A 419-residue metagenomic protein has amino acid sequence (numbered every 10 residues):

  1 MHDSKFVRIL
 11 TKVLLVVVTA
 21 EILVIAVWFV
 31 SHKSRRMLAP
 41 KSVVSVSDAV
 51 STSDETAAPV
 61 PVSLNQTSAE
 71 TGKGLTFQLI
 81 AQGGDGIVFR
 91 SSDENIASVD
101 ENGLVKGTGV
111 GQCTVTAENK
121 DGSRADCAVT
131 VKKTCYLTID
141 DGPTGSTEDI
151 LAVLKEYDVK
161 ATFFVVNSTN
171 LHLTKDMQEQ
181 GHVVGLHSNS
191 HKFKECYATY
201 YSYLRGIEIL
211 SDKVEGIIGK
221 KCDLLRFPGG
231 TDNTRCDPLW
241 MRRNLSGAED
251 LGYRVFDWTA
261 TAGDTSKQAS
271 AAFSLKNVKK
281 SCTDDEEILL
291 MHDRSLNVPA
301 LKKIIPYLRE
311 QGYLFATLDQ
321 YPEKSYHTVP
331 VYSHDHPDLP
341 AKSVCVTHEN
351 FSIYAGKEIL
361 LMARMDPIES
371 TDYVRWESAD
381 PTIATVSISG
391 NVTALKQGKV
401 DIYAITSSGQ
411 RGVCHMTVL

Functional and structural regions predicted by a protein language model:
M1-D48, A363: Gram-positive cell-envelope targeting signals
R36-K133, D338-L419: Extracytoplasmic soluble-region selector
D93, D141-P143, V165-N167, S188-S190 (+6 more regions): A mature extracytoplasmic/lumenal domain signature
T130-K221, Y307, E323: Active-site beta->alpha N-cap acidic-glycine motif
D149, L171-H172, F193-R309, Y313-L314 (+1 more regions): Catalytic domains of cell-wall/extracellular-matrix polysaccharide-remodeling enzymes, centered on de-N-acetylation
M177-E179, T199-S202, A271-F273, V329-D335: Short low-complexity, flexible loop/linker segments enriched in glycine and/or proline with clustered acidic
Q311-P340: Low-complexity, Gly/Ser/Thr/Pro-rich intrinsically disordered linker/tail segments
